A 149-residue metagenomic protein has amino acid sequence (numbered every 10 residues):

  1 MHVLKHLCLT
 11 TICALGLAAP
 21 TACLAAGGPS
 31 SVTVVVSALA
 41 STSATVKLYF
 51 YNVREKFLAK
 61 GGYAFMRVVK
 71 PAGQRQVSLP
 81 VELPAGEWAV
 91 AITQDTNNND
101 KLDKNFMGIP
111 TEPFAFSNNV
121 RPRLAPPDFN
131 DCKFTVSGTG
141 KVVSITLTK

Functional and structural regions predicted by a protein language model:
C8-A19: Bacterial N-terminal signal peptides
A19-A25: Sec/Tat signal peptide C-region and signal peptidase I cleavage site
S30-A38, L48: A short, amphipathic beta-strand motif
K47-Y51, A91: Beta-strand signatures of extracellular beta-sandwich domains
Q76-L83: Exposed aromatic-hydrophobic patches
G86-I92: A short tyrosine-centered beta-strand micro-motif
T96-K104: Acidic, glycine-anchored loop motifs typical of Ca2+
P113-K149: Extracellular beta-sheet/turn segments enriched in Thr/Pro/Gly and aliphatic residues
